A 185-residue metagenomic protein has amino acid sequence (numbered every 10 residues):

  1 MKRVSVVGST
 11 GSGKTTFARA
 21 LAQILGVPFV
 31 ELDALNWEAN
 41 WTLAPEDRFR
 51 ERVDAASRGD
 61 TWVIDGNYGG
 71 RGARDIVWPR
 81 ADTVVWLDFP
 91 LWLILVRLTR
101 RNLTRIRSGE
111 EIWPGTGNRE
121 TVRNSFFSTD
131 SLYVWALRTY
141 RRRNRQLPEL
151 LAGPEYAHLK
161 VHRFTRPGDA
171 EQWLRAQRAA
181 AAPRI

Functional and structural regions predicted by a protein language model:
V6: Hydrophobic anchor at the beta1->P-loop junction of P-loop NTPases
T10: The conserved Walker
K14: Conserved lysine of the Walker
F17: Hydrophobic positions on the alpha1 helix immediately C-terminal to the Walker A/P-loop
A20: Active-site signature of alpha/beta-hydrolase-fold catalytic machinery across serine- and Asp/Cys-nucleophile hydrolases
I24, V134-I185: NTP-dependent small-molecule kinase module
P28-V84: Conserved nucleotide-sensing/catalytic segment adjacent to the nucleotide-binding pocket in NTP-handling enzymes
F89-R143: A glycine- and Lys/Arg-enriched "phosphate-lid" helix/loop adjacent to the NTP-binding pocket of small-molecule kinases
